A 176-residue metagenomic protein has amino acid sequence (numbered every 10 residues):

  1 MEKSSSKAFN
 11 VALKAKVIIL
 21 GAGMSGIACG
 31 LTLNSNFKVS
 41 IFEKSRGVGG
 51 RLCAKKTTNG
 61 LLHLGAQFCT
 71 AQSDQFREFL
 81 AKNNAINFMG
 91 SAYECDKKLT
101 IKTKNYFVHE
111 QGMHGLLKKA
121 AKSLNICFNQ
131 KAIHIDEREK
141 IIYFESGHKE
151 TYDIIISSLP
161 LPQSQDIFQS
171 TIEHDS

Functional and structural regions predicted by a protein language model:
F9-S25: Beta1/beta-strand and adjacent pyrophosphate-binding region of the FAD-binding site in flavoprotein oxidoreductases
L13-A15, E145-I154: Core beta-strand elements of the Rossmann-like FAD/NAD(P) dinucleotide-binding domain in flavoenzyme oxidoreductases
K16, K38, N125: Residues at the starts of beta-strands that form the adenosine-phosphate
L20, T32-T57: Glycine-rich FAD pyrophosphate-binding loop
G49, Y152-S176: Central helical "cap/lid" subdomain
A54-Y93: N-terminal FAD cofactor-binding segment of flavoenzymes
F68-D74, K98-K119: Short beta-strand to alpha-helix junction loop
F128-I141: A conserved short coil-to-beta-strand element within the FAD-binding core of flavoproteins
